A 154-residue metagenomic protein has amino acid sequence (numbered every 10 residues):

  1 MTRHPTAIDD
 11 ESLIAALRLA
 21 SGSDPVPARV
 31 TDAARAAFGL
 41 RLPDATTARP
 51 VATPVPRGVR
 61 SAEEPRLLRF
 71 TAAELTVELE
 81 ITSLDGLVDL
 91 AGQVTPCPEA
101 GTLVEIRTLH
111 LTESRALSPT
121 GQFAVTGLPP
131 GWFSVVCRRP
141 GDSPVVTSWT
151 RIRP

Functional and structural regions predicted by a protein language model:
M1-S61: Positively biased amphipathic helices and basic secretion/translocation or surface-docking motifs that either flank
R35-D89, T95-E99, R151-P154: Beta-strand-rich domain onsets/edges
A72-T76, H110, G141-D142: Glycine-centered tight beta-turn/hairpin loop motif at sheet-sheet or coil-to-beta transitions
D89, G101-L103, W132: Exposed beta-strand and adjacent loop surfaces of beta-rich binding modules that mediate intermolecular recognition
G92, A116-V135: Glycine-centered loop-to-beta-strand initiation motif
P98-S114: Short amphipathic beta-strand segments in non-cytosolic proteins
C137-R139: Conserved structural position at the C-terminal beta-strand of extracellular beta-sandwich adhesion modules
D142-P154: Edge beta-strands of extracellular beta-sandwich domains
